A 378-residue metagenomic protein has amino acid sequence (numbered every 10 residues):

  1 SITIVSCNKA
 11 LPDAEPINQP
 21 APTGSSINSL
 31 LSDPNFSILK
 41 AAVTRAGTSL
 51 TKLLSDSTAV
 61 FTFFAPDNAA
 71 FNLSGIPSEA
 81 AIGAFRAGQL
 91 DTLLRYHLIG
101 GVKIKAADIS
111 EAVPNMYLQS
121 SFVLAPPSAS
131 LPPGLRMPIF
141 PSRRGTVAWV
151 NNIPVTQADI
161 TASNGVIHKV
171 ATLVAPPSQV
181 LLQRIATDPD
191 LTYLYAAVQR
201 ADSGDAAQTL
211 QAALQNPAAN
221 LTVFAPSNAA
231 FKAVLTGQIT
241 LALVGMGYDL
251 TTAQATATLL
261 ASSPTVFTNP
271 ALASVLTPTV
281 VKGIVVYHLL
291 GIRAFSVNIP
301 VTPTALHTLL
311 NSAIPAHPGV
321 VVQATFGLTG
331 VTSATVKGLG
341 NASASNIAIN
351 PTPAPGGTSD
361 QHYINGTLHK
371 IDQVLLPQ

Functional and structural regions predicted by a protein language model:
I2-S32: Bacterial Sec-dependent N-terminal signal peptides
I27-A65: Post-signal-peptide N-terminal segment of Sec-exported extracytoplasmic proteins
P34, I38-A41, A65, Q89-L93 (+7 more regions): Extracytoplasmic/secreted proteins, especially bacterial periplasmic and envelope-associated proteins
L50-S55, A80-G83, A207-Q215: Short, T/G/N/S-enriched strand-turn elements that build extracellular solenoid repeat scaffolds
F64-S74, A158-P176, F224-A230, T358-P377: FKBP-type peptidyl-prolyl cis-trans isomerase
P77, A81-I153, Y248-A354: Aromatic/histidine-rich interaction motifs
A171-R184, D188: Short domain-boundary/entry signatures in modular proteins, especially in secreted/extracellular architectures
